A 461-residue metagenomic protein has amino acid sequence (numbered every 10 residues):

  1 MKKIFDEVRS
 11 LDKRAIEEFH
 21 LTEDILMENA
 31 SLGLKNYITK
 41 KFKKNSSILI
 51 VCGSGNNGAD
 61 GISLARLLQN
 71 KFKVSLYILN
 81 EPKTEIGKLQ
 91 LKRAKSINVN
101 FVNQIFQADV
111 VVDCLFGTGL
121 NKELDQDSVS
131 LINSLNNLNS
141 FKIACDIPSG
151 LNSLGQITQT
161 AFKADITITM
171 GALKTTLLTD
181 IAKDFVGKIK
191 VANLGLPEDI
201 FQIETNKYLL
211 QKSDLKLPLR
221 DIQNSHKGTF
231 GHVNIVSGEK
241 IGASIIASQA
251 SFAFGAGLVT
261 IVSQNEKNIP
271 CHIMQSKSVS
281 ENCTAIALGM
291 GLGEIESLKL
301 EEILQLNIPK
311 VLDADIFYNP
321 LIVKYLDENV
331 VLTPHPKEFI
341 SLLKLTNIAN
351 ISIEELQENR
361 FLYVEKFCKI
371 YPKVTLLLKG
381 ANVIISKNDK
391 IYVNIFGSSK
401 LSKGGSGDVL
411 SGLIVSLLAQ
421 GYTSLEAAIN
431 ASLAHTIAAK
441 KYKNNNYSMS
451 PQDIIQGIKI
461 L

Functional and structural regions predicted by a protein language model:
M1-K71, S75, I166, L177-P309 (+3 more regions): Small-residue (G/A/S/T)-rich helix-start motifs and N-terminal tracts that mark the onset
K35-C114, E123-C145: Nucleotide and nucleotide-moiety/phosphate-recognizing core
N80, N103-I105, G171, N193-G195 (+2 more regions): Residues at the C-termini of beta-strands that transition into short coil/loop
R93-I97, G119-L124, G289-G293, K310-V311 (+1 more regions): Short, flexible loop segments at the rims of nucleotide/cofactor-binding pockets, characterized by
A94-N100, D125, P148-S153, D214-L219 (+2 more regions): Short gly/ser/thr-rich secondary-structure transition/capping motifs
D109-V110, L115-T205: Internal gly/pro-rich beta-alpha loop/helix module that stabilizes soluble enzyme cofactors or their anionic handles
Q126-K142, E296-A314: A short, gly/pro- and small-residue-rich
